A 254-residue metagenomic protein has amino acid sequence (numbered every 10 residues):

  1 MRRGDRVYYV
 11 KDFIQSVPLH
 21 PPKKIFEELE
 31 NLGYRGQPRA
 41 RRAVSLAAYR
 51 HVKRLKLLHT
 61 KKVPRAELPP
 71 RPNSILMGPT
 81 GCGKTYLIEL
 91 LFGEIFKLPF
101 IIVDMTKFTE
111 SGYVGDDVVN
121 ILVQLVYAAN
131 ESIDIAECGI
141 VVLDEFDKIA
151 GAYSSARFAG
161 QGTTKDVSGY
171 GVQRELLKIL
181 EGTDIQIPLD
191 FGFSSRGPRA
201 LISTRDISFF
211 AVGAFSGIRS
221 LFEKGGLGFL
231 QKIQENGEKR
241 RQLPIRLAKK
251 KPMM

Functional and structural regions predicted by a protein language model:
M1-M254: Non-catalytic accessory segments flanking P-loop/AAA+ NTPase cores
